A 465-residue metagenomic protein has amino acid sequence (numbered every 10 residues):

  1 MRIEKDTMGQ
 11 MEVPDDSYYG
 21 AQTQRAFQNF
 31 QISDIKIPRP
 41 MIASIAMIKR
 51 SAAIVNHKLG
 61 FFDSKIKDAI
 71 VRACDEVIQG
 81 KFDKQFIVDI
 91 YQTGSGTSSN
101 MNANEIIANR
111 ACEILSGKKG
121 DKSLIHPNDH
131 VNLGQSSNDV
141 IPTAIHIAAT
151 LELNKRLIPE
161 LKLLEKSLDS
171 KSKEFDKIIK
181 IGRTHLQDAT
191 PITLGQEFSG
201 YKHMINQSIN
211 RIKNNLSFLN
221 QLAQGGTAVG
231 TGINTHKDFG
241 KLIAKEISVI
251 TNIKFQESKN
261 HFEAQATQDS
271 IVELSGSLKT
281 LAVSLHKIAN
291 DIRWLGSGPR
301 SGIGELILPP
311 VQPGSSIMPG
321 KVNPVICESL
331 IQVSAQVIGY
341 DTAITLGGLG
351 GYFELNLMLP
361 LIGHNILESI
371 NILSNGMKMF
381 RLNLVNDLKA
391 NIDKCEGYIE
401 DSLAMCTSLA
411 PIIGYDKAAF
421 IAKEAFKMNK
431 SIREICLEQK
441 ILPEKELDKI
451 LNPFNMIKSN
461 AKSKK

Functional and structural regions predicted by a protein language model:
M1-K465: Conserved, well-structured ligand/cofactor-binding cores
